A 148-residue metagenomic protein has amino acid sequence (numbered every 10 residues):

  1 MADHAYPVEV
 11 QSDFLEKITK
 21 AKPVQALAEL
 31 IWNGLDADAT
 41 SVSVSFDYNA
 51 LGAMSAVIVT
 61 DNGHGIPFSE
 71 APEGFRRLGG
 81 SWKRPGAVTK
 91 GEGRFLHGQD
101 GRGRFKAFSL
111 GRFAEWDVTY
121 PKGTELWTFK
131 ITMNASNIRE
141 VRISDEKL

Functional and structural regions predicted by a protein language model:
M1-L148: GHKL (Bergerat-fold) ATPase N-terminal catalytic module, capturing the glycine-rich phosphate-binding loop and acidic
